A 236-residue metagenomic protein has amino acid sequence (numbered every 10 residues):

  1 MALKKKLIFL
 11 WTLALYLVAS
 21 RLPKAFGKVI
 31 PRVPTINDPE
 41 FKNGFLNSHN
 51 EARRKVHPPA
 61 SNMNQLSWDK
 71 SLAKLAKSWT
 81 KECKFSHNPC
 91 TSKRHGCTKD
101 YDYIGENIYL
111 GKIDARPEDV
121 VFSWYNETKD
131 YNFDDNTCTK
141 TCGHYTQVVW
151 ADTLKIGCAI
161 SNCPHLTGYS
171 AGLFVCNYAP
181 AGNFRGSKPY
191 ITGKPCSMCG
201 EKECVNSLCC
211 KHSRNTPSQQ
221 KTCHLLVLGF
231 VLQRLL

Functional and structural regions predicted by a protein language model:
A2-L236: Mature extracellular or exoplasmic CAP/SCP-family domains and secreted bioactive peptides
